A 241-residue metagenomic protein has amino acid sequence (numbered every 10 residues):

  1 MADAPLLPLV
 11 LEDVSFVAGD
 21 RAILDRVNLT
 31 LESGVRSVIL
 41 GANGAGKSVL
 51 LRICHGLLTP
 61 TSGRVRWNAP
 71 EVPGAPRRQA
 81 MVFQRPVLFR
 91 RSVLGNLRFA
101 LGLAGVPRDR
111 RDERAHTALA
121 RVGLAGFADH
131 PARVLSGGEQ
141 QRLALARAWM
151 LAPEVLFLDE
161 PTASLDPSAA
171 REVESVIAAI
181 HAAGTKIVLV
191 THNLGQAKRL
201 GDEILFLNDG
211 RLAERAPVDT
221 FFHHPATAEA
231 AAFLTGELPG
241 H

Functional and structural regions predicted by a protein language model:
H55: Helix-to-loop junction immediately C-terminal to a conserved catalytic motif
D109-F127: Conserved ABC ATPase "signature" region
P131-L135, E139: Conserved ABC ATPase signature
L156-D159: Catalytic Walker B motif of ABC-type/P-loop ATPase nucleotide-binding domains
P167-A169: Helix N-cap at the start of a conserved alpha-helix in ABC-type nucleotide-binding domains
T191-H192: H-loop/switch region of ABC-family ATPase nucleotide-binding domains
A197-R199: A short, surface-exposed alpha-helical micro-motif characterized by mixed small hydrophobic and charged/polar residues
